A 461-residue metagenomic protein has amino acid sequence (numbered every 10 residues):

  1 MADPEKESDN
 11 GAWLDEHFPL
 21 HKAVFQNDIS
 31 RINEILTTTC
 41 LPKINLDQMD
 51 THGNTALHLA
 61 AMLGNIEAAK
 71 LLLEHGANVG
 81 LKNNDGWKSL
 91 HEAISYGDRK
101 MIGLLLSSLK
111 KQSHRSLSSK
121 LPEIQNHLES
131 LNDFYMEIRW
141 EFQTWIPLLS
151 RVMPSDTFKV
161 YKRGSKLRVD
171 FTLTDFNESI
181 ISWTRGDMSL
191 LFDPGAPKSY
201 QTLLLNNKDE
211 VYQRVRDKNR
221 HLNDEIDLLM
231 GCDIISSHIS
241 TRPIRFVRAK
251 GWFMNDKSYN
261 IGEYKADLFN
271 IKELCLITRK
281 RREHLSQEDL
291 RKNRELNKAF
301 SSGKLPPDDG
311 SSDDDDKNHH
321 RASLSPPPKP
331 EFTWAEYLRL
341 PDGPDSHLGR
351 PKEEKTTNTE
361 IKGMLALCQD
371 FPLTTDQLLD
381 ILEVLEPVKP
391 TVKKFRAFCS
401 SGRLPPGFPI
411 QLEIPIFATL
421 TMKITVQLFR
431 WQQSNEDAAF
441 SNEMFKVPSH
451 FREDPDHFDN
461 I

Functional and structural regions predicted by a protein language model:
P4, H17, N84, S95 (+2 more regions): Extended soluble regions of mature proteins
R31, E67-A68, K100-M101: Conserved ankyrin/ankyrin-like repeat signature
P42-L46, V79, Q112: Ankyrin-repeat inter-repeat connecting loop/turn
